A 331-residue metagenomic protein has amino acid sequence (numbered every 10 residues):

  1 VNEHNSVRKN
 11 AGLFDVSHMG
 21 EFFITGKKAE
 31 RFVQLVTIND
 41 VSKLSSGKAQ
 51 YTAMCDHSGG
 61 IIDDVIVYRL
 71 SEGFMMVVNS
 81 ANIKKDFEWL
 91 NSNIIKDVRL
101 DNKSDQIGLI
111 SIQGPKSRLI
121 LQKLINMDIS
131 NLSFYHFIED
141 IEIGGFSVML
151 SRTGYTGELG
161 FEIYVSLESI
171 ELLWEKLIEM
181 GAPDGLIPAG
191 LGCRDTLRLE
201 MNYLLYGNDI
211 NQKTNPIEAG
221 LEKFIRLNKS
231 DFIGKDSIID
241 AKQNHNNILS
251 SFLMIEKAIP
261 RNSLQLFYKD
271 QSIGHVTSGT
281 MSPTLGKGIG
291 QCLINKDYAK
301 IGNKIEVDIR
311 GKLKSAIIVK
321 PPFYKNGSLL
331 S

Functional and structural regions predicted by a protein language model:
V1-T52, G60, G192: Acidic, proline/glycine-enriched N-terminal capping motif
E3-V7, H57-D64, G144-S151: Membrane-targeting and insertion segments and their boundary/processing signals
D15, D64, E162: Acidic active-site catalytic centers that drive phospho-/nucleotidyl reactions and related ester hydrolyses
D40-N93: Well-ordered mid-protein domain cores that form the structural environment of catalytic cofactors
L70-S331: Conserved, structured C-terminal
